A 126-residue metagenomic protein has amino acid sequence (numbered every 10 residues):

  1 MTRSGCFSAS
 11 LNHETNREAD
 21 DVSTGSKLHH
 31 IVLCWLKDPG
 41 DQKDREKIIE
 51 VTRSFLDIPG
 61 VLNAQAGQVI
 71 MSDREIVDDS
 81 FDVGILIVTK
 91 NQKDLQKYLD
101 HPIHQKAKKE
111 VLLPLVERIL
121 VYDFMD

Functional and structural regions predicted by a protein language model:
R3-D82, K90-Q96, F124-D126: Short S/T/G/P-rich N-terminal loop/turn motif that feeds into the first structured element of a domain
Q92-L113: C-terminal structural segments of small proteins and small subunits
E110-D126: Charge-dense polyanion-binding interfaces
